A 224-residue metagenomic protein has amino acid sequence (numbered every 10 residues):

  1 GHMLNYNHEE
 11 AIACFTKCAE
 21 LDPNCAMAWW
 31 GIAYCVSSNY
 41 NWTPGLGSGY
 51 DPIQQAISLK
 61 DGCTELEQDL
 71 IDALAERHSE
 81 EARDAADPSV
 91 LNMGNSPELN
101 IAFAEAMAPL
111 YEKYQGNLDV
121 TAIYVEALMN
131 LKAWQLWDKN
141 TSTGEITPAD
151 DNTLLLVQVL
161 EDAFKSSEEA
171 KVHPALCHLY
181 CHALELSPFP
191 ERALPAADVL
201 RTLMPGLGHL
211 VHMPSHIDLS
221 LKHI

Functional and structural regions predicted by a protein language model:
G1-C14, A75, A82, S89-L91: Alpha-helical segment of the N-proximal tetratricopeptide repeat
A19-E20, S58, E112, K165-E168 (+1 more regions): Conserved structural position within tetratricopeptide repeats
D22, W30-D61: Active-site-surrounding "flap" and adjacent substrate/cofactor-binding loops of secreted or lumenal enzymes, prototyped
N24-V36, D61-S89, Q115-T141, E169-L184 (+2 more regions): Amphipathic alpha-helical repeat scaffolds of TPR domains
K222-I224: Conserved small/polar residues in nucleotide/adenosyl-binding loops
